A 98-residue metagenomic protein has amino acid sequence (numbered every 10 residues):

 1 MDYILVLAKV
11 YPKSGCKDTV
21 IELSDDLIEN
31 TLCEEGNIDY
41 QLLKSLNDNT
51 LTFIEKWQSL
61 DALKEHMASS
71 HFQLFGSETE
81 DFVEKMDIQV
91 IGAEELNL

Functional and structural regions predicted by a protein language model:
D2-I4, I21, S59-K64, L96: N-proximal accessory regions
D2-I4, L42-N47, S77-L98: Glycine-rich beta-strand-turn "strand-cap" elements at beta-sheet edges
L5-V10: Active-site-flanking beta-strand signature of metal-NTP-handling nucleotidyl enzymes and homologous cyclase-like
Y11-K17: Short, surface-exposed ligand-recognition loops at beta-strand->loop->(often short) alpha-helix junctions that present
E29-T52: Short, glycine- and small/hydrophobic-rich beta-strand elements in well-ordered beta-sheets
T31-I38, K56-V90: An amphipathic, aromatic/His-enriched active-site/gating alpha helix that lines ligand/cofactor pockets
